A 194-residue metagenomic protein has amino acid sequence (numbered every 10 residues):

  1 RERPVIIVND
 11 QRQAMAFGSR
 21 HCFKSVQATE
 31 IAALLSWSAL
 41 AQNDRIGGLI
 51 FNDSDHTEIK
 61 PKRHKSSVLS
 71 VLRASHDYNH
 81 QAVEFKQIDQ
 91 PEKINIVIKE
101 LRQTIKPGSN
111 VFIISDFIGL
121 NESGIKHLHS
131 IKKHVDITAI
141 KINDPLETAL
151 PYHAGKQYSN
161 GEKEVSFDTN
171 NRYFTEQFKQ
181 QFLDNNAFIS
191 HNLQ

Functional and structural regions predicted by a protein language model:
R1-E30, W37-Q194: Exposed, interaction-prone extracellular/peripheral surfaces
